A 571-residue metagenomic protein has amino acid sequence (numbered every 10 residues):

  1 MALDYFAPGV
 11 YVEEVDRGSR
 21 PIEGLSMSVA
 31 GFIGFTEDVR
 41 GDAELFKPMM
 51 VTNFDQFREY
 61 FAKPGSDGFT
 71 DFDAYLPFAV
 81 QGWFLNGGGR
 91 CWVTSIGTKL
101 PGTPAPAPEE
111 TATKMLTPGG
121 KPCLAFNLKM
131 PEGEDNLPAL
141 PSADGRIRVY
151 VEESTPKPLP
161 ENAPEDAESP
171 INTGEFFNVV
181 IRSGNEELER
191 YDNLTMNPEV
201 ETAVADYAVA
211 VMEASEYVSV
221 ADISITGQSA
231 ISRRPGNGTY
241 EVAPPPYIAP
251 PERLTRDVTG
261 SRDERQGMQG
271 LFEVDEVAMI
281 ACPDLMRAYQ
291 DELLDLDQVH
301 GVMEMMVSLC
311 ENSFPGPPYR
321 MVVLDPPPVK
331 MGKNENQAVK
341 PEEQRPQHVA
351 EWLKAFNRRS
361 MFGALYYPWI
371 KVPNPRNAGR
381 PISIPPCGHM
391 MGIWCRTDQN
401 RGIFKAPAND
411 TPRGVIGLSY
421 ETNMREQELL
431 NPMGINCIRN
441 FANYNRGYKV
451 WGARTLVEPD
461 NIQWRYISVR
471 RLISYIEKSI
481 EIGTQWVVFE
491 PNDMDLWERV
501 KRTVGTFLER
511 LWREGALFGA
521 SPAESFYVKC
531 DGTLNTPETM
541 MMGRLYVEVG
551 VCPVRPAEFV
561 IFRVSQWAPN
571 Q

Functional and structural regions predicted by a protein language model:
M1-D135, S142, S154-L159, P170-F176 (+2 more regions): Structured, hydrophobic secondary-structure cores that serve as assembly/anchoring elements
N53, V200-V204, E216-S219, P250 (+3 more regions): A diffuse structural propensity rather than consistent per-protein peaks
G65, M196, T202-A205, V209 (+7 more regions): Generic secondary-structure boundary signal with a strong preference for alpha-helix termini
D73, R148, E189, A205 (+5 more regions): Intrinsically disordered, low-complexity segments enriched in small/polar residues
T103-P104, P156-T173, L194-I223, P537-T539 (+1 more regions): Short, surface-exposed linear segments at secondary-structure transitions and domain or protein termini
P106-L116, P138-E152, N185-D222, V560-V564: Short amphipathic beta-strand/extended segments with alternating polar/hydrophobic composition
S219-E264: Long, low-complexity, polar/charged, intrinsically disordered or flexibly structured peripheral segments
